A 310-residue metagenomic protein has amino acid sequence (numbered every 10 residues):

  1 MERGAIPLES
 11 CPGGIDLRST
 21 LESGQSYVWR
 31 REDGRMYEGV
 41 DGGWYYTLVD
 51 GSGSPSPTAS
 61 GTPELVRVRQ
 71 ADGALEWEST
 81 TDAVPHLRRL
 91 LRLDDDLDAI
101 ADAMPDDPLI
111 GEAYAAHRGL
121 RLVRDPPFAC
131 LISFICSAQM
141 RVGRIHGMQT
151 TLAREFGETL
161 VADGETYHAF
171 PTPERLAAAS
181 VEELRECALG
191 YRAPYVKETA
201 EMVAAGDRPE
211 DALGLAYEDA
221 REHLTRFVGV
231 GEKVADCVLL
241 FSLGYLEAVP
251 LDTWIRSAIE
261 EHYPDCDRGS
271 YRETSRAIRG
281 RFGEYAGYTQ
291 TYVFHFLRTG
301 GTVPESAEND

Functional and structural regions predicted by a protein language model:
M1-D310: HhH-family (HhH-GPD) DNA N-glycosylase catalytic core used in base-excision repair
